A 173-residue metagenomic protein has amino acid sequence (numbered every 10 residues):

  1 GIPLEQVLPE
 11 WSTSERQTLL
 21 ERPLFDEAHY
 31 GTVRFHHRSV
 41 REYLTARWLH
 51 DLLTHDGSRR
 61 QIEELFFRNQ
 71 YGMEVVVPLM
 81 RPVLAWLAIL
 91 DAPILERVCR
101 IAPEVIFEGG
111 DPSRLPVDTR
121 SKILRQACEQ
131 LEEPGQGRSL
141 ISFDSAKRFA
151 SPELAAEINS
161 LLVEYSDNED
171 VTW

Functional and structural regions predicted by a protein language model:
G1-L53: Extended helical regulatory/linker subdomains that flank P-loop NTPase cores
Y43-T172: Hydrophobic repeat-domain scaffold segments
